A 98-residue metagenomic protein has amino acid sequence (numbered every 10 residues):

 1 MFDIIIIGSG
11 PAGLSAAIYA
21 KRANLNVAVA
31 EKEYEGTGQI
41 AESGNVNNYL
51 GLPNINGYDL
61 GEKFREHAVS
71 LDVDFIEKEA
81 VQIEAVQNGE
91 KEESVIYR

Functional and structural regions predicted by a protein language model:
M1, N24, D72: Conserved functional loop/turn residues at catalytic and ligand-binding sites
M1-A12: Beta1/beta-strand and adjacent pyrophosphate-binding region of the FAD-binding site in flavoprotein oxidoreductases
I5-I7, K21-E42: Glycine-rich FAD pyrophosphate-binding loop
G13, G36, I55: Flexible, glycine-rich phosphate/dinucleotide-binding loops and adjacent beta-alpha linkers at cofactor/substrate
A41-R98: N-terminal Rossmann-like dinucleotide/flavin-binding domain of flavoprotein oxidoreductases that bind FAD/FMN
